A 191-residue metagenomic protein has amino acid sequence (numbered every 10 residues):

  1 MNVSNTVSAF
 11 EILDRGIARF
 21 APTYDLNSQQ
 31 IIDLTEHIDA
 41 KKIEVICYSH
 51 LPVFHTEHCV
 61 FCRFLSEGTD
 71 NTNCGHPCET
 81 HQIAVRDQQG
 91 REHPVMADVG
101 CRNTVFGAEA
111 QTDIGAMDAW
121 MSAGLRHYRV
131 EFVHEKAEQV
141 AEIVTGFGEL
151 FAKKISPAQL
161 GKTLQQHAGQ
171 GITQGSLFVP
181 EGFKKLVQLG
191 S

Functional and structural regions predicted by a protein language model:
M1-S191: Active-site pocket-lining/capping segments in soluble small-molecule metabolic enzymes
